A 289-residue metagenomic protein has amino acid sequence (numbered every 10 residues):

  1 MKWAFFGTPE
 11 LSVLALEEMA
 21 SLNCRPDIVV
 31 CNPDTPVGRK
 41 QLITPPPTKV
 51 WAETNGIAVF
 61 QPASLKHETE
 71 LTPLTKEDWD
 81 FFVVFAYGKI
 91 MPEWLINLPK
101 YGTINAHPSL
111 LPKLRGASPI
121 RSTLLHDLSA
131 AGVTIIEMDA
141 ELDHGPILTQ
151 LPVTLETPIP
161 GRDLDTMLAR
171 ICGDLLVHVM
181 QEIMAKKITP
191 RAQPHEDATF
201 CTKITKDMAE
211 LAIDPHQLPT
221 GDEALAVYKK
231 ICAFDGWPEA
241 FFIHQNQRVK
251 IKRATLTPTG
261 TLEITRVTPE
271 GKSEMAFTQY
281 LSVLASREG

Functional and structural regions predicted by a protein language model:
M1-R39: N-terminal Rossmann-like dinucleotide-binding module
G7, V29, A52, F82 (+7 more regions): A residue-level signal for conserved active-site and pocket-lining positions in enzyme catalytic cores
L22-R25, F81-T199: Donor/substrate-binding cores of folate-linked one-carbon enzymes
T35-E53: N-terminal beta-loop-helix "entrance" segment that forms/cooperates in small-molecule cofactor or anionic ligand
K40-P46, P62-T69, V84: Core alpha/beta nucleotide-donor-binding catalytic domains of modification enzymes
H67-D78: Short amphipathic alpha-helix with an adjacent loop that forms part of the alpha/beta core around
Q193-D214: Flexible, acidic loop-helix segments that line cofactor/substrate-binding pockets
A212-G289: An anion-binding loop in the catalytic cleft
